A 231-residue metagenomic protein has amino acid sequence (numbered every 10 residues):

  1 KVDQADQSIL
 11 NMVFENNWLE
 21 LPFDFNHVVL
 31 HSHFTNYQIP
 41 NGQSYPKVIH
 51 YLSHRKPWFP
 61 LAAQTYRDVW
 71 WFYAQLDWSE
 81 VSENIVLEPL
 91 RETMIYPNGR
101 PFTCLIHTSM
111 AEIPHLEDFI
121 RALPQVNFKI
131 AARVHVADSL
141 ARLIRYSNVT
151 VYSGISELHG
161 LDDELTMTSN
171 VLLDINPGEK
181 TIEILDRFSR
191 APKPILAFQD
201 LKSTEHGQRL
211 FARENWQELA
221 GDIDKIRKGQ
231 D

Functional and structural regions predicted by a protein language model:
V2-P101: A glycosyltransferase accessory/donor-loop signature
P97-R142: Conserved catalytic-core segment of nucleotide-activated headgroup transferases in glycan assembly
D138-S156: Nucleotide-activated donor-binding/catalytic signature segment of Leloir-type glycosyltransferases, i.e., the conserved
E157-S169, R190: Short acidic alpha-helix that forms the nucleotide-activated donor recognition element in Leloir-type transferases
T166-K180: Acidic donor-binding loop of glycosyltransferase active sites
I182-L185: Short glycine/serine-rich donor-binding loops of glycosyltransferases
P194-Q199: Short hydrophobic beta-strand element within catalytic cores of glycosyltransferases and related nucleotide-activated
S203-K225: Change "using UDP/GDP/dTDP sugars" to "using nucleotide sugars
